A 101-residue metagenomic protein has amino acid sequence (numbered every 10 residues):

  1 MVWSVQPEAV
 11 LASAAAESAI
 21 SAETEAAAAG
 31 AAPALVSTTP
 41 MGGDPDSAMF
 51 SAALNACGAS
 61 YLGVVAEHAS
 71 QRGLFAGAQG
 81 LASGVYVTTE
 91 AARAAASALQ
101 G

Functional and structural regions predicted by a protein language model:
M1-G101: A glycine-centric feature that highlights glycine-enriched low-complexity/repetitive segments and conserved glycine
